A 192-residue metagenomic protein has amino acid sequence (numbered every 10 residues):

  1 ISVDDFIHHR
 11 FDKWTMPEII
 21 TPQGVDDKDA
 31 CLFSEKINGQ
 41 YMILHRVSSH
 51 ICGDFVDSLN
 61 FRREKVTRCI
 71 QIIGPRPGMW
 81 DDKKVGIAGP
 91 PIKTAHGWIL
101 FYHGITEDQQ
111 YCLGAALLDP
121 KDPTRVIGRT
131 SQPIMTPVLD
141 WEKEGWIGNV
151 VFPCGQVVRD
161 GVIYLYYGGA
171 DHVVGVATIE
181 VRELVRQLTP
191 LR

Functional and structural regions predicted by a protein language model:
I1-C31, E35-K83, I92-W146, D160-I163 (+1 more regions): Beta-rich carbohydrate-recognition and catalytic domains
A30, G89, F152-C154: Structural signature of WD-repeat beta-propeller blades
K36, N149-C154: A short, hydrophobic/aromatic-rich structural module that often spans a beta strand with its adjoining loop
K84-V85, V150: Conserved glycosyltransferase catalytic-site signature
Q156-V158: Electrostatic interaction modules used in gene-expression and signaling proteins
